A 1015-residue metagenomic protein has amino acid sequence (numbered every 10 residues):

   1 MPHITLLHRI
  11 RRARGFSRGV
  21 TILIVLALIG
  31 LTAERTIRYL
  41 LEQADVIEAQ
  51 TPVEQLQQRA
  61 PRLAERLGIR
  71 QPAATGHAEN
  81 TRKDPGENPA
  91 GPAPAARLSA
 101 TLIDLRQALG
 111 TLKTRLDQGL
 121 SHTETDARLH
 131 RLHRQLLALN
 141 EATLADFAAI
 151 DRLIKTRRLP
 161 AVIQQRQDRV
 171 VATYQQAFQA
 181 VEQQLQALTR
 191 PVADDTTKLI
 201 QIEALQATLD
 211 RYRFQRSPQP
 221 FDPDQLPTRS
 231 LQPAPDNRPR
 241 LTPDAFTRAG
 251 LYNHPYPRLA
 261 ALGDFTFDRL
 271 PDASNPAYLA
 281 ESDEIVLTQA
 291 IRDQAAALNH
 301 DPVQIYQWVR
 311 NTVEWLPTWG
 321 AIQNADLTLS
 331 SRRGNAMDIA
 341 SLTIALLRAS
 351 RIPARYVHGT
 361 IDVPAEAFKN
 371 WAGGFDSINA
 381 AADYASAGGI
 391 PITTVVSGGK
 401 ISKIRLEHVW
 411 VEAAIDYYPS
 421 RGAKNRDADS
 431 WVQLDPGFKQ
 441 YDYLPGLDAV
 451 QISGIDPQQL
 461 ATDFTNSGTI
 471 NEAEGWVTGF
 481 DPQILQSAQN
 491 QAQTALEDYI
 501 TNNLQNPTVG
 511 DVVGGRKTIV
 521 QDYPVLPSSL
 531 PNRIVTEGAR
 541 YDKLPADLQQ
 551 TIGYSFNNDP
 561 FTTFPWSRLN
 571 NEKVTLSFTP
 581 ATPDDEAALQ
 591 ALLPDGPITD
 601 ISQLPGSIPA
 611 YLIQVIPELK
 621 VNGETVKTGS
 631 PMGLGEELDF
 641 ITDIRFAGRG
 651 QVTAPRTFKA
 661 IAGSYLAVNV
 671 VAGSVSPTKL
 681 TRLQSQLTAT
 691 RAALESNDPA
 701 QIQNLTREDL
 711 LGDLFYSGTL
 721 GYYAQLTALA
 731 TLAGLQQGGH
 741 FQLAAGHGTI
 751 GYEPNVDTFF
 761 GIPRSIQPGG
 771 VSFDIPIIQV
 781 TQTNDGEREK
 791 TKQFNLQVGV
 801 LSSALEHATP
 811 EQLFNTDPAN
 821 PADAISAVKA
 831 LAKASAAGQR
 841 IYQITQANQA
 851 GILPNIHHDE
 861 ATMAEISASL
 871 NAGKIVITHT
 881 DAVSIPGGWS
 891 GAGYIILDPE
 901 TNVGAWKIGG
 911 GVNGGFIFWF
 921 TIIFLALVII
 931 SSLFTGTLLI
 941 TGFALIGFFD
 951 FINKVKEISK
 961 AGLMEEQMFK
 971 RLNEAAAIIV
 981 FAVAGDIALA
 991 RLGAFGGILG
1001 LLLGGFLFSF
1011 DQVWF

Functional and structural regions predicted by a protein language model:
R9-L23: N-terminal Sec-pathway targeting helices
I24-T32: Hydrophobic core
R82-D236: Long, low-complexity or tandemly repetitive, helically biased scaffold regions used for multimeric assembly/adhesion
P191-S282, I895: Non-catalytic propeptide/linker segments at domain boundaries
F246, G250-N335, I339-R355, I361-A367 (+1 more regions): Secondary-structure boundary elements
D338, A345, A349, G359-G635: His-Asp-centered catalytic microenvironments across diverse enzyme cores, prominently the transglutaminase-like
P594-W919: Long C-terminal appendages of very large multidomain proteins
G911-F1015: Membrane-interacting helical modules
